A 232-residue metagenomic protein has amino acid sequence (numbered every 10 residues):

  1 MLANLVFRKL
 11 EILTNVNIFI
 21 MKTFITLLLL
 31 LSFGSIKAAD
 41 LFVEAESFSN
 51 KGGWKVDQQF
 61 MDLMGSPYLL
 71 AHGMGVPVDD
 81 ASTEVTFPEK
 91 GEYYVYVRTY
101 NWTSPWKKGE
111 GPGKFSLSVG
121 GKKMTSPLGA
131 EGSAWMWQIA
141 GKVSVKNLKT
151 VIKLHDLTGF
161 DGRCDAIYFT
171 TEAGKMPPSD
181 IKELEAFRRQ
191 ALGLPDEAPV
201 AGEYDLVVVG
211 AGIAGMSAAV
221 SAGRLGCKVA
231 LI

Functional and structural regions predicted by a protein language model:
L2-A3, V16-F24: Positively charged n-region of N-terminal signal peptides that target proteins for export
L10: Cationic, low-complexity basic patches in intrinsically disordered or flexible, solvent-exposed regions
F24-S32: Sec-dependent N-terminal signal peptides
G34-A38: Sec/Tat signal peptide C-region and signal peptidase I cleavage site
A39-P199: Extracytoplasmic
V200-A214: Beta1/beta-strand and adjacent pyrophosphate-binding region of the FAD-binding site in flavoprotein oxidoreductases
A219-V220: Generic hydrophobic/aromatic pocket-lining and core-packing "Φ" positions
R224-I232: Glycine-rich FAD pyrophosphate-binding loop
